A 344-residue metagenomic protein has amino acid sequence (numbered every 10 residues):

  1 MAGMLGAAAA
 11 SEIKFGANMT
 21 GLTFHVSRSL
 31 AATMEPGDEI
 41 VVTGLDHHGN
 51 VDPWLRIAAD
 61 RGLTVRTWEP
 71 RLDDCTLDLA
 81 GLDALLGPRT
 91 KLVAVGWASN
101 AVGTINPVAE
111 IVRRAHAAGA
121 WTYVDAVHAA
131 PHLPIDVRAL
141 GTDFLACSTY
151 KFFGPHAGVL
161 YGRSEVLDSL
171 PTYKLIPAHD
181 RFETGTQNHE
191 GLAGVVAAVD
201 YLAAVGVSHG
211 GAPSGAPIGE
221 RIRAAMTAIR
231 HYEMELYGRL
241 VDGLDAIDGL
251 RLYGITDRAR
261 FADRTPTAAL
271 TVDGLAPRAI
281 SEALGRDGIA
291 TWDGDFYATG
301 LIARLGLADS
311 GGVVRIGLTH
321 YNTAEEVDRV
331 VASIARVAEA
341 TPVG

Functional and structural regions predicted by a protein language model:
M1-G344: Pyridoxal 5′-phosphate
